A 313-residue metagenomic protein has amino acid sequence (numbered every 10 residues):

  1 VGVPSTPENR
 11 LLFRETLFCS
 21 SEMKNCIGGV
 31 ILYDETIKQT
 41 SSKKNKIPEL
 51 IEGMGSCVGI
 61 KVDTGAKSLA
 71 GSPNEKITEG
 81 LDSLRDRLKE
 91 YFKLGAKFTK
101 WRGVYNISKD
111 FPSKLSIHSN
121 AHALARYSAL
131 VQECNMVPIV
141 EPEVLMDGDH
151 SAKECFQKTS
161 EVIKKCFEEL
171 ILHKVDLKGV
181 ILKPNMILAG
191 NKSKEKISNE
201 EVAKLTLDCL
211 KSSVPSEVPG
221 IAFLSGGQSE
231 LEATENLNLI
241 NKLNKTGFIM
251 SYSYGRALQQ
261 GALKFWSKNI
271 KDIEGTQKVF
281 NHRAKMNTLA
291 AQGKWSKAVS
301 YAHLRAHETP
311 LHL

Functional and structural regions predicted by a protein language model:
V1-S83: Active-site loop/lid in soluble adenylation, ligation, and acyl-transfer enzymes
T6, W101, V140, L182 (+1 more regions): Conserved, mostly hydrophobic/aromatic
M23-G28, M54-V58, G95-K97, Q132-V137 (+3 more regions): Short, well-ordered coil/turn segments that N-cap beta-strands
T36-S41, G71, G103-K114, D147-H150: Glycine-rich, proline-tolerant flexible connector loops at the mouths of alpha/beta enzymes
N74-D86, K114-R126: Glycine-rich anion/phosphate-binding loops
R87-L94, Y127, E133-V137, F156-I181 (+1 more regions): Alpha/beta enzyme core
M186-L289: Catalytic-face loop-and-helix region of soluble metabolic enzyme cores
A302-L311: Conserved small/polar residues in nucleotide/adenosyl-binding loops
